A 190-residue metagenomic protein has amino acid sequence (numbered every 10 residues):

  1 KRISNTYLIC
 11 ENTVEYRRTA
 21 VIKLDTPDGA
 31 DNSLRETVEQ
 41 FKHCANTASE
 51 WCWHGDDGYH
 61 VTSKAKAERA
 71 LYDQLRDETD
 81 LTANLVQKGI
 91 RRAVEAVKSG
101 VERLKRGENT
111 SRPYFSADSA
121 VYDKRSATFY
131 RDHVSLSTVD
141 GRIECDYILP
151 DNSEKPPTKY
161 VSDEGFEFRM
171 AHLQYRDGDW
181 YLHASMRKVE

Functional and structural regions predicted by a protein language model:
K1-E190: Nucleic-acid substrate recognition interfaces
